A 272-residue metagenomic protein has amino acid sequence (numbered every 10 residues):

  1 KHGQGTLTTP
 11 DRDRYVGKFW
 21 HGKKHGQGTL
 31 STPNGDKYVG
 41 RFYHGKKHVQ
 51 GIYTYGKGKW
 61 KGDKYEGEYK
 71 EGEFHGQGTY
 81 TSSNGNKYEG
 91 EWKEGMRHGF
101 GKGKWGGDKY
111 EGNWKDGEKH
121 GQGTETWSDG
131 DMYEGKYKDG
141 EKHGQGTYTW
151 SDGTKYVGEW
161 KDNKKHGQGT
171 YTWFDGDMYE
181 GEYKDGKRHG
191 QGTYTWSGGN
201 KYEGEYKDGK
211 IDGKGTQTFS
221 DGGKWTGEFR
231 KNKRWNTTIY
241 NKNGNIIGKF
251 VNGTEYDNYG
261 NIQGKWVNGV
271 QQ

Functional and structural regions predicted by a protein language model:
K1-Q272: Glycine/tyrosine- and acidic-biased, solvent-exposed loop/turn segments at the edges of beta-strands
